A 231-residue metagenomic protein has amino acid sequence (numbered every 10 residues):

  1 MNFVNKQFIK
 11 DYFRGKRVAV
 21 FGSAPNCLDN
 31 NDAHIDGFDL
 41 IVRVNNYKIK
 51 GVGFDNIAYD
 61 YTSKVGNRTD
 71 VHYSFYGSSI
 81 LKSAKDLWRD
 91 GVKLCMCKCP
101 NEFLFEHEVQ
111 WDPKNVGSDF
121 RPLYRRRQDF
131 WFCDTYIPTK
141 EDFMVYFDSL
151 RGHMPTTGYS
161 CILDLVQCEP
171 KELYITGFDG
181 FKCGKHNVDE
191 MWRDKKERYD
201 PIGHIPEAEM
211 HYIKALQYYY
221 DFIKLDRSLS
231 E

Functional and structural regions predicted by a protein language model:
M1-E231: Metal-ion/cofactor- or nucleotide/acyl-coenzyme-handling active-site neighborhoods
